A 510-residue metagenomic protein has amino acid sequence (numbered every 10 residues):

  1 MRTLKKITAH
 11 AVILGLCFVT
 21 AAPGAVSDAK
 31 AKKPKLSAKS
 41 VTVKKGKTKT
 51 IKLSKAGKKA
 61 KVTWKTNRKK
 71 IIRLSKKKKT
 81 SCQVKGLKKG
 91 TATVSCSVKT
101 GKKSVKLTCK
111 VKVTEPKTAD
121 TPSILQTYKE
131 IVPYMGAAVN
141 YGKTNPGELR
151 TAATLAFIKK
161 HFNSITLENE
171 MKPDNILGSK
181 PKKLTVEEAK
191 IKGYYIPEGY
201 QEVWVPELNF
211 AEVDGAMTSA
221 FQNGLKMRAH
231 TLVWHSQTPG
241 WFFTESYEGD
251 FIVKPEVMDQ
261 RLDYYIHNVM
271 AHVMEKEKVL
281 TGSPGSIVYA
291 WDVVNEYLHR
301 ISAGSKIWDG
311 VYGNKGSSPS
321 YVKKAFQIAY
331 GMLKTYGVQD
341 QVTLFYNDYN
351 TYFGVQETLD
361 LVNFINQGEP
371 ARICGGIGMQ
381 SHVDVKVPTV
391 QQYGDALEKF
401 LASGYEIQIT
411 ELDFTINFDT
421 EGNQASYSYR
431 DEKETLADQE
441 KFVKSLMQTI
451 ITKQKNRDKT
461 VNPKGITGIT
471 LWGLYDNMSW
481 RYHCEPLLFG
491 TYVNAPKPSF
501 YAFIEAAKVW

Functional and structural regions predicted by a protein language model:
K5-A25: Sec-dependent N-terminal signal peptides of Gram-positive bacterial secreted proteins and lipoproteins
G24-T118: Extracytoplasmic soluble-region selector
K117-E170: Boundary/entry segment of secreted carbohydrate-active catalytic domains
I124-Q126, G313-C374, D395-E406, L412 (+1 more regions): Active-site neighborhood of glycoside hydrolase catalytic domains
A138-A152, I176, W204-A211, L298-A303 (+4 more regions): Acidic-and-aromatic substrate-binding clefts and catalytic sites of carbohydrate-active enzymes
K143-K159, N268-H272, G354-Q367, Y393 (+1 more regions): Short, acidic/polar
K160, S164-F345, Y349-T351, I416-G422: Substrate-binding cleft and catalytic face of glycoside hydrolase catalytic domains, especially the flexible beta-alpha
L177, D292, E296-K315, Q392-Q408 (+1 more regions): Aromatic-rich peripheral "rim/lid" segments of glycoside hydrolase catalytic domains that contact and position glycan
